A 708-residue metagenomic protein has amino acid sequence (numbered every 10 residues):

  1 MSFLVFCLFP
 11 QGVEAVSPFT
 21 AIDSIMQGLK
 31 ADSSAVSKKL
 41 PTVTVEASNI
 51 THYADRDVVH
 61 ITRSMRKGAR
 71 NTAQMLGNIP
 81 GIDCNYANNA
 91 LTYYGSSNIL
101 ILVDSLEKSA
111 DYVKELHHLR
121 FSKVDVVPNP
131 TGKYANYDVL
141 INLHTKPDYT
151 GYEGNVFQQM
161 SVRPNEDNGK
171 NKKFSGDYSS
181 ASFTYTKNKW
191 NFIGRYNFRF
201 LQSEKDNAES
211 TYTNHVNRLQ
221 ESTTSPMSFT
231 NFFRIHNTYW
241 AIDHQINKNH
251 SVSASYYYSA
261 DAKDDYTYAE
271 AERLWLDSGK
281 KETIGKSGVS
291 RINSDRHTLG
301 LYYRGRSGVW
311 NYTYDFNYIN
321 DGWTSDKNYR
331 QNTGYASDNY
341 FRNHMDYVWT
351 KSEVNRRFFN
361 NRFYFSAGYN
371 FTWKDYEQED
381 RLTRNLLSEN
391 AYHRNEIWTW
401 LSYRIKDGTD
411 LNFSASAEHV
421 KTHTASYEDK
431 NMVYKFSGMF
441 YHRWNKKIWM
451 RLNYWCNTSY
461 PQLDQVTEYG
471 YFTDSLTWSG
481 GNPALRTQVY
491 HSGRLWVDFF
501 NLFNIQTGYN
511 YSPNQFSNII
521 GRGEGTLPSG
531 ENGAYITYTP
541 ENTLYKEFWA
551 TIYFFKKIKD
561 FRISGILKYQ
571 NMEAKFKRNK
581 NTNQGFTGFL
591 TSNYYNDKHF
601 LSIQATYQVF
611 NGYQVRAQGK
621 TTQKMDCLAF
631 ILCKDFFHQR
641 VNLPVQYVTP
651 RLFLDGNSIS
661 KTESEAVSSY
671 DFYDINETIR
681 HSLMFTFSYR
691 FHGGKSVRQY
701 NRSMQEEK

Functional and structural regions predicted by a protein language model:
M1-C7: Bacterial N-terminal signal peptides
P10, G68-N71, M75, P80 (+8 more regions): Exposed, low-structure sequence patches enriched in small/polar residues
V16-M65, D138: Short, acidic, small-residue-rich periplasmic hinge/interaction motif at the N-terminus of Gram-negative outer-membrane
G28-A31, R56-I79, L102-L106, V162-P164: Short, polar/charged loop or turn motifs at beta-strand boundaries
T42, T72-M75, N89-L91, D111-K114 (+3 more regions): N-terminal periplasmic accessory domains that precede and gate Gram-negative outer-membrane beta-barrel machines
A73-E107, K133, I141-H144: Extracytoplasmic beta-strand/coil segments of soluble accessory domains associated with Gram-negative outer-membrane
Y134-I141, Y149-A208, R234-H236: Outer-membrane beta-barrel translocator/receptor signature
F200-Y347, N390, G470-T473, L652-S669 (+2 more regions): Flexible loop and strand-edge segments within Gram-negative outer membrane beta-barrel domains
